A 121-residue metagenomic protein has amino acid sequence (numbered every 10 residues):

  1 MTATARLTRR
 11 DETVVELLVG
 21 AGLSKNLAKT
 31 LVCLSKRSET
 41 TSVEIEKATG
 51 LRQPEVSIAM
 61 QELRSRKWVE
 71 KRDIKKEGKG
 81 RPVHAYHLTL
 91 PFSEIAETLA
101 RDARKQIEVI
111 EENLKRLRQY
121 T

Functional and structural regions predicted by a protein language model:
A3-G20: Short, Lys/Arg-enriched N-terminal segment that forms or immediately precedes the first helix of a structured domain
E16-N26, T41, R72-A96: Short, cationic-aromatic polyanion-contact patches
A28, P54-E55: Key DNA-contact positions within bacterial/archaeal DNA-binding proteins
K29-C33: Pre-recognition alpha-helix immediately N-terminal to the DNA-recognition helix within helix-turn-helix or winged-helix
E44-A48, L63: A short acidic, leucine-rich amphipathic alpha-helix
K67: Glycine-centered, phosphate/nucleic-acid-interacting loop/turn motifs that mediate DNA/RNA or nucleotide
L90-T121: Amphipathic alpha-helical dimerization/coiled-coil segments that flank or bridge DNA-binding/regulatory modules
